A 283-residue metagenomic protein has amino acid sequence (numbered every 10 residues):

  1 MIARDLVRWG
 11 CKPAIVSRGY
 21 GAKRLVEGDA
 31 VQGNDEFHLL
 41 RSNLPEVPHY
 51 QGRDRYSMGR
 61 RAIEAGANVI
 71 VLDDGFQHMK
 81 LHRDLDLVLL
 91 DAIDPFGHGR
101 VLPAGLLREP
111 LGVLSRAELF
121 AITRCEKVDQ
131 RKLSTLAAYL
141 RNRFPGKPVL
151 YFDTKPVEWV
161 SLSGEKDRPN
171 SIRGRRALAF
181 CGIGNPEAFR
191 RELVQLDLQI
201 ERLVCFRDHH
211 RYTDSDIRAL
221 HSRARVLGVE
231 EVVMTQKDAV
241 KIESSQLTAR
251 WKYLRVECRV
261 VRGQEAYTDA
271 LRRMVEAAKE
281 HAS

Functional and structural regions predicted by a protein language model:
M1-Y20: A conserved segment at the C-terminal end of the G1
C11-K12, A67-N68, R83, L227-E230: Short, high-confidence coil segments that cap the C-terminus of an alpha-helix and link into the following beta-strand
K12-V16, V88, R176-F180: Conserved beta-strand elements of the Class I
S17-F144, Y151: Phosphate/Mg2+-binding loops and adjacent switch elements in nucleotide/diphosphate-handling enzyme cores
L90, F152, V204, L254-V256: Hydrophobic residues at beta-strand termini and immediately following loops that shape nucleotide-binding pockets
P95-E231, E280-A282: C-terminal accessory "lid"/substrate-recognition subdomains
V157, F206-R211, A249-E280: Short, flexible loop segments at boundaries between secondary-structure elements
